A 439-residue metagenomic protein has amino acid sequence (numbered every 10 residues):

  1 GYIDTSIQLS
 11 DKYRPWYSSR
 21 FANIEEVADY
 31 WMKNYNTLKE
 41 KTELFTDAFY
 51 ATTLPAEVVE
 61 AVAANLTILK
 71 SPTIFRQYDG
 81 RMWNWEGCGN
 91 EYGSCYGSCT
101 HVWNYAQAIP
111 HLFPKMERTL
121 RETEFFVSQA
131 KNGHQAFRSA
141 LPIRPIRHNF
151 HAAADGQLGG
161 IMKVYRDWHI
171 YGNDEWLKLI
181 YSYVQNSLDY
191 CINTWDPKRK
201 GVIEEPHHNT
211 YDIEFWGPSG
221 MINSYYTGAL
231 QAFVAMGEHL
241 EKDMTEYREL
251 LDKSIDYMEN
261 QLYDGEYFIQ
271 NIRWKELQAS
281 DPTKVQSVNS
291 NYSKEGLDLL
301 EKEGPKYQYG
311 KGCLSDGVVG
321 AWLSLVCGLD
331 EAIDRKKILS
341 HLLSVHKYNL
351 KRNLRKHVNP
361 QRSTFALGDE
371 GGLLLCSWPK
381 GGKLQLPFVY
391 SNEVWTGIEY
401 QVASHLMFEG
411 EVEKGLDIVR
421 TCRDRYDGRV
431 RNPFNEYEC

Functional and structural regions predicted by a protein language model:
G1-C99, W103, M116-E117, D174 (+2 more regions): Acidic/polar, glycine-enriched structural segments that form the non-catalytic walls/loops of the carbohydrate-binding
Q8-F21, E122-E124, H239-K242, E246-Y247 (+3 more regions): Composition- and surface-driven signal marking solvent-exposed, interaction-prone regions in large proteins
L9-Y17, F45-A61, W176-I180, G201-I203 (+3 more regions): Short, glycine/acidic-rich hinge or "gate" loops at secondary-structure transitions that mediate conformational
I24-L38, R81, Y92-P206, I213-E238 (+5 more regions): Aromatic-rich carbohydrate-recognition surfaces in CAZymes
W31, Y35, K39-T42, T46 (+2 more regions): Short amphipathic alpha-helical coiled-coil/interface segments
V58-E91, K115-H148, T194-P218, E259-V394 (+3 more regions): Extended glycan-interaction surfaces of carbohydrate-active proteins
H169-V184, Q385-V389, E393-G397, A403-V412 (+2 more regions): Hydrophobic alpha-helical bundle architecture
S219-M244, L251-I255, S391-R429: Extended amphipathic alpha-helical segments enriched in small hydrophobics
